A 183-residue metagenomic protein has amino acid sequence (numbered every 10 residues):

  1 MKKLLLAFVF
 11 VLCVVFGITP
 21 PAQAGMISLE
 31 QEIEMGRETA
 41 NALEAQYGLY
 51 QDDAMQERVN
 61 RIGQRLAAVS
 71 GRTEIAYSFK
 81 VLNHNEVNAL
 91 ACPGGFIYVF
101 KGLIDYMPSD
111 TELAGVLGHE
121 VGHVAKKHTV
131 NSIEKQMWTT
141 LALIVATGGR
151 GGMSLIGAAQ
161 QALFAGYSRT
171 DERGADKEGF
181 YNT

Functional and structural regions predicted by a protein language model:
M1-L4: Positively charged n-region of N-terminal signal peptides that target proteins for export
A7-G17: Bacterial N-terminal signal peptides
G17-T183: A Zn2+-metalloprotease active-site environment signal
